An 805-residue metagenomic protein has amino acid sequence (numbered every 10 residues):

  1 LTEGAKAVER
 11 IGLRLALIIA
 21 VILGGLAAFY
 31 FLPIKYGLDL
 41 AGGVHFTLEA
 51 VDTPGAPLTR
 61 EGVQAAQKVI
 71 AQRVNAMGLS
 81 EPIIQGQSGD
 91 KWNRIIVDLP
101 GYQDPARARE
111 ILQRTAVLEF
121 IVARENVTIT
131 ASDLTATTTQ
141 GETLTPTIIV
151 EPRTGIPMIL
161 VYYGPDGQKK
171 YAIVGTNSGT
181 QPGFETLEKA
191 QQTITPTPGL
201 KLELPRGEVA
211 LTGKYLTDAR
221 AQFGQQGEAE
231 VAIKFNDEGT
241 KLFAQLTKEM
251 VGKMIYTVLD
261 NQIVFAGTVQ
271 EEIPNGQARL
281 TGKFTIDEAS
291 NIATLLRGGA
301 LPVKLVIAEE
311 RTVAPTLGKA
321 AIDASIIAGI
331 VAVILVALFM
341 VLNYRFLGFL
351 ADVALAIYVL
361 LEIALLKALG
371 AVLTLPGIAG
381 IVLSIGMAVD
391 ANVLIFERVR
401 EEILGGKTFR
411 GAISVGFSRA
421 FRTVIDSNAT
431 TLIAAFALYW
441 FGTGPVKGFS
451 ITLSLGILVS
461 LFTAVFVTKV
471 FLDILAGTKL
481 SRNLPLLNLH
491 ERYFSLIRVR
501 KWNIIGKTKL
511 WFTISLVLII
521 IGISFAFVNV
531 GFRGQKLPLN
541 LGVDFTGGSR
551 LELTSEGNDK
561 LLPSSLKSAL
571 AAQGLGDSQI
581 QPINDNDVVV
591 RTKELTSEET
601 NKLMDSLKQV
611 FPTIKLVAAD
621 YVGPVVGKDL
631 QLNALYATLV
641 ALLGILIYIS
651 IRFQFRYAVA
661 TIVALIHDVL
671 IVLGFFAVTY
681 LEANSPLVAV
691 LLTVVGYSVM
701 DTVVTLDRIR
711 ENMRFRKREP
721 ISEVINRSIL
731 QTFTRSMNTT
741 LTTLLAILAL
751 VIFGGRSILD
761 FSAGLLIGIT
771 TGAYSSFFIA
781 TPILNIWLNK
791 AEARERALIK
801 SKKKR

Functional and structural regions predicted by a protein language model:
L1-R805: A structural signal for conserved, well-ordered secondary-structure elements that form binding/interaction cores
